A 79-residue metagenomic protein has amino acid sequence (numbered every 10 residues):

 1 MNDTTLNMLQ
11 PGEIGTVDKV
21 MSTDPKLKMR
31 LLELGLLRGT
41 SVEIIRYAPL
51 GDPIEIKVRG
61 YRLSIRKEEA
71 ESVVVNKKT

Functional and structural regions predicted by a protein language model:
M1, L9-Q10, V75-T79: Extended, low-hydrophobicity, polar/charged segments
N2, K26-R30: Short alpha-helix capping/helix-loop boundary micro-motifs
L6, L31-G35: Short, surface-exposed secondary-structure edge patches
G51, E55-T79: C-terminal structural segments of small proteins and small subunits
